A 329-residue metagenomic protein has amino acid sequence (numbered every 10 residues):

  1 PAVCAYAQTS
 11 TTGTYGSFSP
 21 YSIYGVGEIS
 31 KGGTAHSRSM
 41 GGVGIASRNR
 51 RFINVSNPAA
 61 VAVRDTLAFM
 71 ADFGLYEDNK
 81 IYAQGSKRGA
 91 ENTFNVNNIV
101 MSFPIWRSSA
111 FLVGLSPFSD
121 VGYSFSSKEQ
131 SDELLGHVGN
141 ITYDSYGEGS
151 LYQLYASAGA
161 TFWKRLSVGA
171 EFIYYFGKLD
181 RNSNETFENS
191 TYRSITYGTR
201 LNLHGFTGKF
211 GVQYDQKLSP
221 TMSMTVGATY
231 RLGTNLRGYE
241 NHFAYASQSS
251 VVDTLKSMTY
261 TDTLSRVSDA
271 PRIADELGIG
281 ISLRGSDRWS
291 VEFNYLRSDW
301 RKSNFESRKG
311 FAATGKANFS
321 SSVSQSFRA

Functional and structural regions predicted by a protein language model:
P1-A2: Bacterial N-terminal signal peptides
Y6-S119: N-terminal, post-signal peptide beta-strand-biased segments of exported outer-membrane/organellar beta-barrel and other
Q8-S39, P104-A329: Outer-membrane beta-barrel porins/channels
